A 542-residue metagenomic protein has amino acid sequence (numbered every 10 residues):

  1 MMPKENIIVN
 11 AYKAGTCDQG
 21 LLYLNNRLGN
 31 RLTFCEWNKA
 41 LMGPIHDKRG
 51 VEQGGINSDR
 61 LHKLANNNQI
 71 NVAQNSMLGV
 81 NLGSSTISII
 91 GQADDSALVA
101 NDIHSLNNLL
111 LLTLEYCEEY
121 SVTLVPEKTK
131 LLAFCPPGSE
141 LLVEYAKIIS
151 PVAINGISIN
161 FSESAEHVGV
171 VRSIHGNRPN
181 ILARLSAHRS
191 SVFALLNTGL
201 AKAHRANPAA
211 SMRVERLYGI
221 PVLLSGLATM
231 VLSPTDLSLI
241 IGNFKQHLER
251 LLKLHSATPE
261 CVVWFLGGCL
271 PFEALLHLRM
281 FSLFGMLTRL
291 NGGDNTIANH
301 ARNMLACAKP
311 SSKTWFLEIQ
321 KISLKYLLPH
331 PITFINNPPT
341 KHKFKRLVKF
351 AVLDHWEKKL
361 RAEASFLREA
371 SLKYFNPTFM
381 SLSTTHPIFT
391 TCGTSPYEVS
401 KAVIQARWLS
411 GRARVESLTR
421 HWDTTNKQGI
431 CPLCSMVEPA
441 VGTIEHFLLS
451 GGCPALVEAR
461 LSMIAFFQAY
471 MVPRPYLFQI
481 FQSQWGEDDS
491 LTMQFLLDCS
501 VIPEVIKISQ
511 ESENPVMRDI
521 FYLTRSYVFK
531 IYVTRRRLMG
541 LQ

Functional and structural regions predicted by a protein language model:
M1, A11-T16, G50-R60, L82-G83 (+6 more regions): Conserved, non-catalytic sequence blocks in retroelement Pol enzymes and Pol-derived host proteins
M1, L24, R49-G54, S58 (+8 more regions): Catalytic palm active-site di-aspartate
M1-N68: Conserved pre-catalytic core of RNA-dependent polymerases
N26, K39, T123-E163, A183-R184: Short, conserved micro-motifs composed of acidic
L61-A93, A97, L106: Active-site palm subdomain of RNA-directed nucleic acid polymerases
Q92-D94, K128-K130, F134-P137, S164-I297 (+2 more regions): Non-catalytic, peripheral interaction segments enriched in hydrophobic/basic residues
D236-R407: Acidic catalytic cores of enzymes that act on phosphate-bearing nucleotides/polynucleotides
F366, A370-Q542: Family-specific functional microsites
